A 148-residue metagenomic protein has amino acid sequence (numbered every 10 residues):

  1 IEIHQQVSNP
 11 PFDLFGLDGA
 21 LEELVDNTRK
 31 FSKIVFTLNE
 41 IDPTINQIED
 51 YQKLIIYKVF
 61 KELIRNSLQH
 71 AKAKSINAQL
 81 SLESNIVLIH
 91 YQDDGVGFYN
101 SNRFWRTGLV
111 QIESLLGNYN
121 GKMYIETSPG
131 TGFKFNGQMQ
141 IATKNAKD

Functional and structural regions predicted by a protein language model:
E2-L14: Flexible helix-coil linker/loop segments in the cytosolic histidine kinase module, especially at subdomain junctions
P11-S32: Short beta-to-alpha transition helix within the HATPase_c
I34-I41, M123-E126: Conserved transmitter core of two-component histidine kinases
T37-K61: Conserved short strand/loop->alpha-helix "switch" segment adjacent to the catalytic nucleotide/phosphoryl-transfer site
K53-S75: Conserved ATP-binding N-box helix of the HATPase_c
S75-N85: Short beta-strand/loop element within the Bergerat-fold HATPase_c
D93: Acidic ATP/Mg2+-coordinating residue in the GHKL
S101-K134: ATP phosphate-binding glycine-rich loop and adjacent ATP-lid/helix-beta elements within ATP-binding kinase/ATPase
